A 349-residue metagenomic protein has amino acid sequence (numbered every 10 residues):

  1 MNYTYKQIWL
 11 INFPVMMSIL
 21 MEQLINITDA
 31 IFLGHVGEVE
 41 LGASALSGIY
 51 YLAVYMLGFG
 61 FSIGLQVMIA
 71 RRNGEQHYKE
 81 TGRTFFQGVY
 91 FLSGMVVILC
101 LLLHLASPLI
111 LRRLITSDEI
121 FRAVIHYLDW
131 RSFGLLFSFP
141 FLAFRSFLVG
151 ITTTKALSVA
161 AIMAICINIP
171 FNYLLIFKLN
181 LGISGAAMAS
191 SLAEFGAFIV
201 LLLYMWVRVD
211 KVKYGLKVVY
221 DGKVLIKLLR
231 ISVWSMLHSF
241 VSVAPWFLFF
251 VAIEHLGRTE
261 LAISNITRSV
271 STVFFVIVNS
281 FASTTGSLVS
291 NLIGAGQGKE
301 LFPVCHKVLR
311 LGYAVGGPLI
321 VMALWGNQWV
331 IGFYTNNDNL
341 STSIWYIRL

Functional and structural regions predicted by a protein language model:
M1-N12, S190, I199-S242: Interhelical loop/hinge segments that connect adjacent transmembrane helices in multipass membrane
K6-Q66, V233-H255: Signature of the first transmembrane helix
N12, I19, A45-G48, L92 (+9 more regions): Residue-level recognition of transmembrane alpha-helices in multi-pass small-molecule transporters/permeases
L20, L24-G42, L111-D118, L174-L181 (+3 more regions): Helix-terminus/linker motif at the lipid-water interface of multi-pass membrane proteins
L41-H104, S138-L157, I263-N327: Small-residue-rich hydrophobic transmembrane alpha-helices
S62, Q66, R131-V149, L157-N168 (+3 more regions): Short runs within selected transmembrane alpha-helices of multi-pass transporters and secretion channels
I98-D129, P318-W345: Short membrane-interface helical motifs at transmembrane helix boundaries in multi-pass membrane transporters
I165-I199, W325-G332, S341-T342: Membrane-interface helix-loop junctions in multi-pass transport and translocation proteins
